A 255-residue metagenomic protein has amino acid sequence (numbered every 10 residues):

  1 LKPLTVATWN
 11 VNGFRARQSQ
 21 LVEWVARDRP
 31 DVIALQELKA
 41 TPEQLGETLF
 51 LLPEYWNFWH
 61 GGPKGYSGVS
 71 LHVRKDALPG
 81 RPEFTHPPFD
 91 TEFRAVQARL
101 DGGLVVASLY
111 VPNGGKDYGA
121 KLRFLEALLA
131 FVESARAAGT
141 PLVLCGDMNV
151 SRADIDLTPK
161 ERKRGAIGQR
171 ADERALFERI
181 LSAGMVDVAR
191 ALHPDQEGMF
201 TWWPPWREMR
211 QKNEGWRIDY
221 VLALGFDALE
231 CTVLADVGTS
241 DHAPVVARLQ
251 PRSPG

Functional and structural regions predicted by a protein language model:
L1-F50, W56-W59, Y66-V69, S253-G255: N-terminal, active-site-proximal structural segment of metallo-dependent hydrolase catalytic domains
V6-N10, V25-L45, V106, V132-D154 (+4 more regions): Active-site beta-strand/loop signature of hydrolases that rely on acidic residues for catalysis
N12, K39, Y110-P112, N149-S151 (+2 more regions): Catalytic metal-binding/acid-base residues of hydrolase active sites
L38-N113: Structured beta-strand-rich core segments of catalytic domains in phosphoester-bond hydrolases
P53-E54, E126-E214, I218: Metal-dependent phosphoesterases centered on the DNase I-like endonuclease/exonuclease/phosphatase
K64-G80, M199, W206-A228: Conserved beta strand-loop-helix elements of the APE1-like EEP
V73-K75, A98-G102, L224, S240 (+1 more regions): Active-site beta-strand termini and strand-to-loop segments that position acidic
T85-H86, Y110-L125, E161-A166: Surface-exposed cleft-lining segments at the edges of enzyme active sites
